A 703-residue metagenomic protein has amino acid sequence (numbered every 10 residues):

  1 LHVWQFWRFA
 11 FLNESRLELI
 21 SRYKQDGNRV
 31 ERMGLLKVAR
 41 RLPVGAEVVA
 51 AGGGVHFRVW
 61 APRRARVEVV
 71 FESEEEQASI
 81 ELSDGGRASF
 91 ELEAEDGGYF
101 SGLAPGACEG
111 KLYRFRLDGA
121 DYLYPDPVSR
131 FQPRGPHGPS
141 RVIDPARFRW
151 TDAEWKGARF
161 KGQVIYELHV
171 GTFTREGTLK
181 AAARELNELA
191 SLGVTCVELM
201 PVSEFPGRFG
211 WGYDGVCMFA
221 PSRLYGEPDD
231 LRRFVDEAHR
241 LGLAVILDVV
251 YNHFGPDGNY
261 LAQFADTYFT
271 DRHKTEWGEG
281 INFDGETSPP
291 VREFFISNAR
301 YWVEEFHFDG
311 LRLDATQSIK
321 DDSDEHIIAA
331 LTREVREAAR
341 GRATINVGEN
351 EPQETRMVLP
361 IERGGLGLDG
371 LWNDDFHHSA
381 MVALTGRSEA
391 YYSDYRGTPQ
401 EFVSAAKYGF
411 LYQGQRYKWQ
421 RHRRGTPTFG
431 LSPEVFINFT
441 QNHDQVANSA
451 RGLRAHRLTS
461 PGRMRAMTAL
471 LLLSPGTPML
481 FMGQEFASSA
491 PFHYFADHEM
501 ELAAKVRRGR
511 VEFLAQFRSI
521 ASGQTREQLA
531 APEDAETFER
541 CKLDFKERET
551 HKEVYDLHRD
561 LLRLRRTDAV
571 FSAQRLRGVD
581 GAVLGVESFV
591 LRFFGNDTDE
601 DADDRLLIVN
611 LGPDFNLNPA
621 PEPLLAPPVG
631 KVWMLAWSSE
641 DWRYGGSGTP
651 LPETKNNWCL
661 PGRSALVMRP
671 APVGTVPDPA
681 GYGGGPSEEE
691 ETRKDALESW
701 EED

Functional and structural regions predicted by a protein language model:
H2-Y166, R175, A183-A190, L453 (+4 more regions): Carbohydrate-interacting/catalytic domains
D96, G106, H169-T174, S203 (+10 more regions): Short, flexible loop/turn elements at secondary-structure junctions
P133-R134, A153-F160, H169-I345, R356-M357 (+1 more regions): Substrate-binding/active-site clefts of carbohydrate-active enzymes
P136, I328, T332-G523, R566 (+1 more regions): Conserved alpha/beta catalytic core and glycan-binding cleft of carbohydrate-active enzymes
P145-G157, G193, T426-F439: Conserved oxyanion/phosphate-binding beta-strand-loop segments in alpha/beta enzyme cores
I165-E167, E198, I246, G310-R312 (+6 more regions): Structured core elements
H239, F295, R300, E304-H307 (+9 more regions): Hydrophobic alpha-helix feature that most strongly marks membrane-spanning transmembrane helices and their immediate
